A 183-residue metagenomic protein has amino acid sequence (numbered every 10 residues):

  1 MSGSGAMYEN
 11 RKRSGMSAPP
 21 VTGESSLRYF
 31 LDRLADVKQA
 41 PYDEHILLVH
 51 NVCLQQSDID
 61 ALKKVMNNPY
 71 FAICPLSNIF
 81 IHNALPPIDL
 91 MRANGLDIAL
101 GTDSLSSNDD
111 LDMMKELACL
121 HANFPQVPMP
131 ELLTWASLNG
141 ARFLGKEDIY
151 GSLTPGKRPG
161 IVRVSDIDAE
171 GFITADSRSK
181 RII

Functional and structural regions predicted by a protein language model:
M1-G3, S165-D168: Short beta->alpha transition motifs characteristic of CBS
M1-Y70, H82-I98, D148: Histidine/acidic residue-rich metal-binding segments in metalloenzymes
V37-A40, A84-D166: His/Asp/Glu-enriched, well-ordered alpha-helical/loop segment that forms or immediately abuts the divalent-metal
L47, P75-S77, A141: A generic structural signal for short
N51-L54, L76-N78, D103-L105: Active-site beta-loop-alpha junctions enriched in small/polar residues
Q56, I79-F80, S107, G171: Short glycine-rich, flexible loops that bind phosphorylated cofactors or substrates
F71-P75, A99-T102: Short beta-strands and strand-loop turn motifs
K146, L153-P155, D168-I183: C-terminal accessory subdomain/extension
